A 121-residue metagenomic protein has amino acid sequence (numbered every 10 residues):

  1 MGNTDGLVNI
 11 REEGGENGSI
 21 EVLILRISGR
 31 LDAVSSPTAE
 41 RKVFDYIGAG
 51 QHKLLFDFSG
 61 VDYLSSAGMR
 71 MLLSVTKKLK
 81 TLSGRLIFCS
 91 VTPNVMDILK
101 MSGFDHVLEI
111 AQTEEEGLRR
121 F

Functional and structural regions predicted by a protein language model:
G2-R41: STAS-typified acidic loop motif
R11-L23, L55-S66, K78, L118: Charged, low-complexity, helix/coiled-coil-prone segments
R30-V107: Amphipathic alpha-helical interaction surfaces in cytosolic regulatory modules
V91, E114-E115: Short, ordered loop/turn segments at secondary-structure junctions
E109-T113: Short acidic-hydrophobic, aromatic-tinged amphipathic segments that line or gate anion-handling sites
E115-F121: A charged, well-structured terminal subsegment
